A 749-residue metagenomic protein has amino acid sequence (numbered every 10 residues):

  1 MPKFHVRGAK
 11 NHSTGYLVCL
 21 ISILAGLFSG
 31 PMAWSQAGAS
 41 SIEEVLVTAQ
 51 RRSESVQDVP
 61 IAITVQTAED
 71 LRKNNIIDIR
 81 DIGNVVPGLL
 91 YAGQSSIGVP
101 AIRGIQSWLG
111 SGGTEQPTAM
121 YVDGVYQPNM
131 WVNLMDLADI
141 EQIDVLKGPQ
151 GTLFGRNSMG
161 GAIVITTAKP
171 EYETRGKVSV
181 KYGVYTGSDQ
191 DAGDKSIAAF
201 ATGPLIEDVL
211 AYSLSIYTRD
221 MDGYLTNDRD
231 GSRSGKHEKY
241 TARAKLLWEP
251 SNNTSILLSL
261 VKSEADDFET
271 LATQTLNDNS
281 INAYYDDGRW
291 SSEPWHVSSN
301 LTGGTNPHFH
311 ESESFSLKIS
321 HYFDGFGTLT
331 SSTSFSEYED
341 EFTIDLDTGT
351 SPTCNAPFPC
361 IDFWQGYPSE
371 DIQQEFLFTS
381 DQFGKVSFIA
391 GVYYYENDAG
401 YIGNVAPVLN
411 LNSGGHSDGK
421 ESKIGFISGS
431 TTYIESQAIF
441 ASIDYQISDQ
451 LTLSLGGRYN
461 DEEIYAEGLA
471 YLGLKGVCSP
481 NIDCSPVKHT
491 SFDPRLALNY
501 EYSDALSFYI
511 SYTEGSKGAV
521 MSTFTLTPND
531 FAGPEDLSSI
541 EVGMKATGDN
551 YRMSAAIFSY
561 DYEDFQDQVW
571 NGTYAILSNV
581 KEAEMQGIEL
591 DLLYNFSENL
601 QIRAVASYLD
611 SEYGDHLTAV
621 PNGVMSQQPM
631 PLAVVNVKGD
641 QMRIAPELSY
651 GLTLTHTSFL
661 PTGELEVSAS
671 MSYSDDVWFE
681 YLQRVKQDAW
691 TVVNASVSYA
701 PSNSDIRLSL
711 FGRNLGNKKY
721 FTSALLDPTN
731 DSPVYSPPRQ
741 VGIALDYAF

Functional and structural regions predicted by a protein language model:
S40-E173, G187, V542: Acidic, small-polar-rich N-terminal luminal/periplasmic segments of exported/outer-membrane proteins
Q116-P117, N129, A138-E141, T152-N227 (+6 more regions): Outer-membrane beta-barrel translocator/receptor signature
A198, S316-L346, E501-K517, G533-Q601 (+1 more regions): Membrane-embedded beta-barrel scaffold of Gram-negative outer-membrane proteins
T202, S369-G391, S538-I540, D640-F749: Conserved C-terminal beta-signal and adjacent last beta-strands/turns of outer-membrane beta-barrel proteins
G231, H237-F388, Y395-N397, R552-S554: Outer-membrane beta-barrel domain signature, strongest for Gram-negative TonB-dependent receptors and also present
L247-S251, F378-D381, K385-S387, Y393-Y395 (+3 more regions): Structural signature of Gram-negative outer-membrane beta-barrels, strongest in the C-terminal barrel of TonB-dependent
D266-N277, E396-G400, P486, N499-E541 (+5 more regions): Surface-exposed extracellular loop regions of Gram-negative outer-membrane beta-barrel proteins, predominantly
F388-I389, Q446-L453, S559-D561, N579-Y681 (+1 more regions): Gram-negative outer-membrane beta-barrel transporters
